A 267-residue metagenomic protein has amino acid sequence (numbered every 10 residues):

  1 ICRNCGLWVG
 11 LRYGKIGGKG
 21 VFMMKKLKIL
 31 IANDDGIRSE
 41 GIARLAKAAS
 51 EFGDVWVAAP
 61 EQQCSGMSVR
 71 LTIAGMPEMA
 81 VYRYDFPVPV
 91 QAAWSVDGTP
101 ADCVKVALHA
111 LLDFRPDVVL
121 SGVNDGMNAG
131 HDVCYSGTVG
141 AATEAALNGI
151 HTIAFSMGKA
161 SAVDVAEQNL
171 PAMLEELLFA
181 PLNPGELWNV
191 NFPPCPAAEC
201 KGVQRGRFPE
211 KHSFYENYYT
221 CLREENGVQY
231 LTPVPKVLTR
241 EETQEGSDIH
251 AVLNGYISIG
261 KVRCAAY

Functional and structural regions predicted by a protein language model:
R3-M23: Short, Lys/Arg-enriched N-terminal segments with co-localized hydrophobic residues within the first ~10-30 amino acids
K25, I29-A32, A43-A110, F114: A cross-family phosphate/adenosyl-ligand binding-site feature
A32, A58-P60, D97, S121-N124 (+3 more regions): Short beta-strand segments
D35, Q63, T99-P100, N124-M127 (+2 more regions): Short glycine-rich anion-binding loops that position phosphate/pyrophosphate groups of nucleotides and phosphorylated
M127-S136: Glycine/threonine-rich flexible loop motifs
A141-A145: Hydrophobic/aromatic ligand-binding patch that stacks against planar heteroaromatic rings of cofactors or nucleotides
A146-A166: Glycine-rich phosphate/pyrophosphate-binding loops and their adjacent beta-strand/loop elements at enzyme active sites
E167-Y267: Electrostatically charged, flexible surface regions
